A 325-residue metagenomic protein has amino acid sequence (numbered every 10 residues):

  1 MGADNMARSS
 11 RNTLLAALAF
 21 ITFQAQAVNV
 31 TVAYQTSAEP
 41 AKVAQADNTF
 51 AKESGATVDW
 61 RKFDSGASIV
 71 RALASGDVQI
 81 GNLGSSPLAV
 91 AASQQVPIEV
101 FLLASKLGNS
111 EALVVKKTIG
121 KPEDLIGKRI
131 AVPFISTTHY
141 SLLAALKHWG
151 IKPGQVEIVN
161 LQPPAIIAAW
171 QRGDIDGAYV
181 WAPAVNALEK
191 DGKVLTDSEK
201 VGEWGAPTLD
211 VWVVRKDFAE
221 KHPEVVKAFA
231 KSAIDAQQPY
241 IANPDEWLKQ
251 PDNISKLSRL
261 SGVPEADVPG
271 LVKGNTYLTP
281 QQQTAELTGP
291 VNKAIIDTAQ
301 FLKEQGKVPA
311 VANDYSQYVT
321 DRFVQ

Functional and structural regions predicted by a protein language model:
A3-L14: Bacterial N-terminal signal peptides that target proteins for export
T22-Q24: N-terminal signal peptide c-region/cleavage motif recognized by signal peptidases
V28-K152, E157-N160, D176-A182, S198 (+1 more regions): Short, glycine-/small- and polar/acidic-enriched structural segments that line small-molecule recognition paths
N48, K52, R71, S75 (+12 more regions): Solvent-exposed, polar/charged alpha-helical surfaces in well-ordered, non-transmembrane soluble domains, broadly
S54, D77, N82, A92 (+9 more regions): Sec/Tat-exported extracytoplasmic proteins
S86, V159, A165-R259: Pocket-lining segment of extracytoplasmic ligand-binding domains
E220-K307: Secondary-structure end/capping motifs
E304-Q325: Hinge/cleft segment of the Venus flytrap/periplasmic-binding protein
